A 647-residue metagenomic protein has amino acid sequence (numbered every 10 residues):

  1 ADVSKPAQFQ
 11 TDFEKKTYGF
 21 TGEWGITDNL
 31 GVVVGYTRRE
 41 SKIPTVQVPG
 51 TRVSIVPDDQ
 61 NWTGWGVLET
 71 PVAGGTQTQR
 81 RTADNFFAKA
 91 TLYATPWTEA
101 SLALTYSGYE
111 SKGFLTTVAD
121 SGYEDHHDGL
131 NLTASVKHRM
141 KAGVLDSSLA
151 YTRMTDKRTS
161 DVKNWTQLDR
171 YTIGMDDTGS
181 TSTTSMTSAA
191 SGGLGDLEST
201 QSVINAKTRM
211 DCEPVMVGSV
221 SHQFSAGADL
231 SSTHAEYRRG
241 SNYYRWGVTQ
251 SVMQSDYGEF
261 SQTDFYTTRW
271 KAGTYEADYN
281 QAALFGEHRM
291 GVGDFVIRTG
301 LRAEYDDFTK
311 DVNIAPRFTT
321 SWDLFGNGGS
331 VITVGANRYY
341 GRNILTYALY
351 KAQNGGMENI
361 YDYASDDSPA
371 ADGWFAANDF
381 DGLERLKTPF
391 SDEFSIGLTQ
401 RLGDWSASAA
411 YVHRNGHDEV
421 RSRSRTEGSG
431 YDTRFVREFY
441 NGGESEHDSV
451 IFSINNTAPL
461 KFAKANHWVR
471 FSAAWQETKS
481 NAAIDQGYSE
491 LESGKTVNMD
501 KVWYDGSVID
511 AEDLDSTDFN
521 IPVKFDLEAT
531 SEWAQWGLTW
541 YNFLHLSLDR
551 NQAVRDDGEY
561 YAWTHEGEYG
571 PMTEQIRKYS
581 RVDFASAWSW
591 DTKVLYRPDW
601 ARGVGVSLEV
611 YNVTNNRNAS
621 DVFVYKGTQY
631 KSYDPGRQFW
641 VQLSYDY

Functional and structural regions predicted by a protein language model:
A1-D2, V34-R38, L102-Y106, S147-R153 (+11 more regions): Transmembrane beta-barrel strands of outer-membrane/channel proteins
F9-E110, D128-S135, R139-K141: Transmembrane beta-barrel wall of Gram-negative outer-membrane proteins
K16-F20, D84-A88, D128-A134, S202-T208 (+9 more regions): Hydrophobic, lipid-facing positions within transmembrane beta-strands of outer-membrane proteins
D28-N29, W97-E99, R139-V144, E213-Q223 (+8 more regions): Short loop/turn motifs that connect adjacent beta-strands in outer-membrane beta-barrel proteins
T95, Q201-N205, E213, S219-S225 (+6 more regions): Structural signature of Gram-negative outer-membrane beta-barrels, strongest in the C-terminal barrel of TonB-dependent
T98-N280, T426-I451: Replace "related TpsB outer-membrane translocases also match" with "some related outer-membrane beta-barrels such as
G291-D294, S408-D556, S644-D646: Gram-negative outer-membrane beta-barrel transporters
H545-Y569, A585-Y647: C-terminal beta-signal and adjacent terminal beta-strands/loops of Gram-negative outer-membrane beta-barrel proteins
